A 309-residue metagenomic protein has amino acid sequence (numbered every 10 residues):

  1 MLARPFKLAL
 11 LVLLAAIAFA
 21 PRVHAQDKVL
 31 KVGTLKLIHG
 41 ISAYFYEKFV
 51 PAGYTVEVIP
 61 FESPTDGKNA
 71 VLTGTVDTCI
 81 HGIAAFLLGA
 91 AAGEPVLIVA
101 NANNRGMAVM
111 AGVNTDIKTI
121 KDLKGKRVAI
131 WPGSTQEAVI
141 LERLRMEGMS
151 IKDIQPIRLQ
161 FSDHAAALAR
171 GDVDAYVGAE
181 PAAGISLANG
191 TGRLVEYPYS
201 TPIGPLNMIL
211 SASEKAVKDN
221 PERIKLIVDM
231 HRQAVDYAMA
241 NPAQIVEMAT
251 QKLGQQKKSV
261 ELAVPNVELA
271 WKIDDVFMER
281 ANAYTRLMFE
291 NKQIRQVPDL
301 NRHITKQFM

Functional and structural regions predicted by a protein language model:
M1-L10: Bacterial N-terminal signal peptides that target proteins for export
A9-A18: Bacterial N-terminal signal peptides
F19-A25: Sec/Tat signal peptide C-region and signal peptidase I cleavage site
Q26-S150, Q155-Q160, D174-E180, R193-Y197 (+1 more regions): Short, glycine-/small- and polar/acidic-enriched structural segments that line small-molecule recognition paths
F49, A70, G74, G89 (+11 more regions): Structured segments of extracytoplasmic/periplasmic soluble domains in secreted or envelope-associated proteins
A84-A85, I157, S162-Q251: Pocket-lining segment of extracytoplasmic ligand-binding domains
K218-Q293: Secondary-structure end/capping motifs
F289-M309: Conserved C-terminal helix/tail region of periplasmic/extracytoplasmic solute-binding proteins
